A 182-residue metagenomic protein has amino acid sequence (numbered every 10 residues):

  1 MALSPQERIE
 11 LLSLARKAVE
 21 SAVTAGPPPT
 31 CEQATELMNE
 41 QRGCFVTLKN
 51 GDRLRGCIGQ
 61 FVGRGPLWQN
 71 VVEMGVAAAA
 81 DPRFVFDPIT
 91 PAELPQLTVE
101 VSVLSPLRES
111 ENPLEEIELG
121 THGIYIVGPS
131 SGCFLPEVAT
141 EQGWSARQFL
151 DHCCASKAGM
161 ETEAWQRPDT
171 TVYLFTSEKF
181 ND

Functional and structural regions predicted by a protein language model:
M1-D182: Basic nucleic-acid-binding interfaces
